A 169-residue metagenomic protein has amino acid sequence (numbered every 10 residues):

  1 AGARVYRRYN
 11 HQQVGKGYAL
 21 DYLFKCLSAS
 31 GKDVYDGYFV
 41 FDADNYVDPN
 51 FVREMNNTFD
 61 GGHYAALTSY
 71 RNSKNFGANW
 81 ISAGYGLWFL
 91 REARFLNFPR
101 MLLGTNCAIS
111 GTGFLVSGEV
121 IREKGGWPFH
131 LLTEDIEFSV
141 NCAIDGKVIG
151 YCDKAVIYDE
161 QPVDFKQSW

Functional and structural regions predicted by a protein language model:
R7-K32, N50-L132, W169: Long helical/loop segments within the catalytic core of UDP-sugar-dependent glycosyltransferases, especially the large
V14, N45-V47, N72-N75, E137 (+1 more regions): A short, conserved beta-strand element in the Rossmann-like catalytic core that flanks the donor/metal-binding loop
K32-Y46: Short beta-strand-to-loop acidic/aromatic patch adjacent to the donor-nucleotide binding site
G37, A65-A66, I149: Short, Asp-centered acidic motifs that coordinate Mg2+ and/or phosphate in catalytic or ligand-binding sites
F41, V47-F51, V116, F138: Hydrophobic/aromatic residue at the end of a short beta strand that borders the catalytic acidic motif
H130, S139-I157: Catalytic donor-sugar/metal-binding loop of nucleotide-sugar-dependent glycosyltransferases
D153-S168: Active-site donor/metal-binding and catalytic loop motifs of nucleotide-sugar-dependent glycosylation enzymes
